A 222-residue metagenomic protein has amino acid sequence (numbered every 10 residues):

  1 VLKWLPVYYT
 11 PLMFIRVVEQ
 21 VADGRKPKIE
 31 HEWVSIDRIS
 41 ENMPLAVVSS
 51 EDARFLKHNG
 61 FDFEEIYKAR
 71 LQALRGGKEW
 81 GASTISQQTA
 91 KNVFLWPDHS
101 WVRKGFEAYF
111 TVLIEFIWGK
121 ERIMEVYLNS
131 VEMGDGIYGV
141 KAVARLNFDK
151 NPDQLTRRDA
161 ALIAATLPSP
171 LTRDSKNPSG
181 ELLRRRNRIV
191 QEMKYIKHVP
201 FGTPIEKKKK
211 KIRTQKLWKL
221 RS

Functional and structural regions predicted by a protein language model:
V1-S222: Juxtamembrane regions of bacterial inner-membrane/periplasmic proteins, predominantly the peptidoglycan biogenesis
